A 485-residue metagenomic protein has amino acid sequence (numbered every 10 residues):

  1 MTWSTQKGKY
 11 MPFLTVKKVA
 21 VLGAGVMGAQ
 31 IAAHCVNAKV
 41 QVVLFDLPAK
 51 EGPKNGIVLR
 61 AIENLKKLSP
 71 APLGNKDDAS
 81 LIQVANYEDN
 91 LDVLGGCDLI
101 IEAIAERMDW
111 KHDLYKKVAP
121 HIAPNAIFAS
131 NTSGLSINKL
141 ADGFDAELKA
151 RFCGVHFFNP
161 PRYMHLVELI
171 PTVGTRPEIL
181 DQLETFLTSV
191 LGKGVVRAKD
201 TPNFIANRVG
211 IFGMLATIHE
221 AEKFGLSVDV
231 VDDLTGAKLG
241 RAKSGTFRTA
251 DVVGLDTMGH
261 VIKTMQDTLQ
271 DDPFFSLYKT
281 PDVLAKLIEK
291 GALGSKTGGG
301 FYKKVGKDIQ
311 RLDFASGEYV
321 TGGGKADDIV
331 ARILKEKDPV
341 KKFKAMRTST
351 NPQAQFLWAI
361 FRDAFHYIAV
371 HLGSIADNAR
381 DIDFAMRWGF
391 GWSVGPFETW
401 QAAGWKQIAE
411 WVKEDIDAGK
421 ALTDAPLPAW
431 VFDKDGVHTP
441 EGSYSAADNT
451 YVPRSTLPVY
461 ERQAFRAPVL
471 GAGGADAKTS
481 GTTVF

Functional and structural regions predicted by a protein language model:
T2-F485: N-terminal glycine-rich phosphate-binding loop for ADP-containing cofactors
